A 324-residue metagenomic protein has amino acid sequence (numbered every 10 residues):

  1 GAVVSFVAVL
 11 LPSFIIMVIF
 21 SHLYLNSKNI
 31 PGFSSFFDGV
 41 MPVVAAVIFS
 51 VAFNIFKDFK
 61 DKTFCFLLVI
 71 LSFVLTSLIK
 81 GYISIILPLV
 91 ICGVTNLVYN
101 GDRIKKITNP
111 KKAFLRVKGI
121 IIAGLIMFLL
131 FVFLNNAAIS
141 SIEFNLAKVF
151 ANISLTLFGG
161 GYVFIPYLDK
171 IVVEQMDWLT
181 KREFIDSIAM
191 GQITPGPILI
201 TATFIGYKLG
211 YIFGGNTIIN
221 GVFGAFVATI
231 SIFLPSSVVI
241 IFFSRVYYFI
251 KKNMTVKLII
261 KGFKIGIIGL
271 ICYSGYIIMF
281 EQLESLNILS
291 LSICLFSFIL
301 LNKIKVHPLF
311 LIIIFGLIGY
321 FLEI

Functional and structural regions predicted by a protein language model:
G1-T194, I198-I324: Multi-pass membrane proteins that catalyze or facilitate reactions on polyprenyl-/lipid-phosphate substrates and their
